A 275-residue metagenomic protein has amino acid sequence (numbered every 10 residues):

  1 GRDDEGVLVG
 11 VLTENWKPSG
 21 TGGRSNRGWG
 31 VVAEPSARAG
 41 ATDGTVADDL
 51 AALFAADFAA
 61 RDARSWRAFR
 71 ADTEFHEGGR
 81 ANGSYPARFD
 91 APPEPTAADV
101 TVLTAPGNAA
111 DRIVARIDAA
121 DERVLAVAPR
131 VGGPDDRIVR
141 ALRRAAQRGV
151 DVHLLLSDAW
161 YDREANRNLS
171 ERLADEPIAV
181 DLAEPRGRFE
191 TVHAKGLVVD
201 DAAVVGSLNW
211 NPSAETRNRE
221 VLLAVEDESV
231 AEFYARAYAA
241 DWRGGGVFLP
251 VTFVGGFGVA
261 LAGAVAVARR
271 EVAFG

Functional and structural regions predicted by a protein language model:
G1-G275: Charged, low-complexity intrinsically disordered terminal segments
